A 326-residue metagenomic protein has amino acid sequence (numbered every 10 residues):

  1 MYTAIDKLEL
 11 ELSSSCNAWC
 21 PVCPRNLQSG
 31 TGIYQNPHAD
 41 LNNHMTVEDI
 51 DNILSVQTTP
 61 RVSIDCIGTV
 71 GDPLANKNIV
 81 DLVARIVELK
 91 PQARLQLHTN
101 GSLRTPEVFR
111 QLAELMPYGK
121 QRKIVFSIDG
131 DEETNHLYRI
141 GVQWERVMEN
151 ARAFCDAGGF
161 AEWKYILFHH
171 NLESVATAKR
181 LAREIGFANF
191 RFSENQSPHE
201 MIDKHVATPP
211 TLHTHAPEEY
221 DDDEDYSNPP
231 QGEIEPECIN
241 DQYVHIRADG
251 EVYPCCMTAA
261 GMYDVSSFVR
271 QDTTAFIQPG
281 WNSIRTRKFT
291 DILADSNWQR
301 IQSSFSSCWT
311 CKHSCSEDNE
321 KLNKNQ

Functional and structural regions predicted by a protein language model:
M1-Q28, R61-G68, Q242-G250: N-terminal pre-triad scaffold of radical SAM enzymes
E11, N26-V47, D51, S55-T59 (+4 more regions): Radical SAM enzyme [4Fe-4S]-AdoMet core and its adjacent flexible, acidic and glycine-rich loops/tails across
S14, A75, L97, V125-F126: Catalytic phosphate/metal-binding cores of nucleic-acid and nucleotide-processing enzymes, i.e., regions that mediate
N17-R25, S306-D318: Local cysteine-cluster metal-coordination motifs and their immediate loop/turn environment, predominantly Fe-S cluster
G71-K77, S102-E107, F168-E173: Acidic-and-aromatic substrate-binding clefts and catalytic sites of carbohydrate-active enzymes
K77-L89, R94: Aromatic-lined substrate-binding rim segments of carbohydrate-active enzymes
N78-V83, P106-L115, S174-A178: Distinct, well-ordered alpha-helical segments
